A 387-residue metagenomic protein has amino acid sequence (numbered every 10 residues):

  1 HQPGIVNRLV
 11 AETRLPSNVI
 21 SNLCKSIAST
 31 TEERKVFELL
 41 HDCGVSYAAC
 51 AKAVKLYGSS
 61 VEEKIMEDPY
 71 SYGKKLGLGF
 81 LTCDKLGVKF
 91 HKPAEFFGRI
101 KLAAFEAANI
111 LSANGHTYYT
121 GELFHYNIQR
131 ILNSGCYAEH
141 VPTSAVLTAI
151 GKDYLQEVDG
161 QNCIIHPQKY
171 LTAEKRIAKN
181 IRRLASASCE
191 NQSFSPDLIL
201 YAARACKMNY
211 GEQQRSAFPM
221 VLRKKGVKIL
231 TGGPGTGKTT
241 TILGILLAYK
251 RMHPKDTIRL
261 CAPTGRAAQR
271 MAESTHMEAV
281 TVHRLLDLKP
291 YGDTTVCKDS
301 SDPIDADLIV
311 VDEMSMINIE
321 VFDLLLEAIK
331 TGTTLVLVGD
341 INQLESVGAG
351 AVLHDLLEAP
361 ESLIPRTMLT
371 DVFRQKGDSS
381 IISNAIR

Functional and structural regions predicted by a protein language model:
H1-R387: Conserved ATP-binding/catalytic motifs of P-loop helicase motor domains
